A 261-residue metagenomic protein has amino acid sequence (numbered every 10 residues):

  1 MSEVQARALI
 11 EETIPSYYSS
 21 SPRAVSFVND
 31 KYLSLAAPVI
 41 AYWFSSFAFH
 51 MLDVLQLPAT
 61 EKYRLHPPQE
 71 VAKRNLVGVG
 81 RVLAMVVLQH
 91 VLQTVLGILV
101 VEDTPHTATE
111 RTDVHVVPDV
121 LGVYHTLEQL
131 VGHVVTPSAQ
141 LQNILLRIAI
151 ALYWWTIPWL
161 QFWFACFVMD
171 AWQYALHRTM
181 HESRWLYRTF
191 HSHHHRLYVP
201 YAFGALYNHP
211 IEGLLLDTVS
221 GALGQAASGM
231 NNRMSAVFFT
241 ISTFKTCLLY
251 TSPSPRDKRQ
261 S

Functional and structural regions predicted by a protein language model:
M1-A175, T179-L186, S192, L197-G224: Non-catalytic, topology-defining segments of multipass membrane proteins
A227-S235: Transmembrane helix interruption/hinge and helix-loop junction motifs
S235-S242: Hydrophobic core segments of alpha-helical transmembrane domains in multi-pass membrane proteins
S242-L249: Alpha-helical transmembrane segments and their membrane-interface exit regions
Y250-D257: Conserved small/polar residues in nucleotide/adenosyl-binding loops
